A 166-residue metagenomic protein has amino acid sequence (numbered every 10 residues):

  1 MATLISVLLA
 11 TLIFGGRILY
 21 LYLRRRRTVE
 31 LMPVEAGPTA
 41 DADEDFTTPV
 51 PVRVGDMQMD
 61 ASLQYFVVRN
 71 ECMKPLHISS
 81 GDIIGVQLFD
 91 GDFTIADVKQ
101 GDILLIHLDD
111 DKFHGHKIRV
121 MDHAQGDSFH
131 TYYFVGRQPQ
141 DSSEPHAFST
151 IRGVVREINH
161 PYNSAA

Functional and structural regions predicted by a protein language model:
A2-R24: N-terminal signal-anchor transmembrane alpha helix of single-pass membrane proteins, serving as the membrane-anchoring
Y20, R27, D56, V120-D122: Sequence-pattern detector for short linear motifs and compositional/periodic biases rather than a specific fold
Y22-T39: N-terminal topogenic membrane-targeting module
E35, D41, M59-A166: Acidic/glycine-rich C-terminal interaction modules and beta/coil loop segments that lie outside canonical DNA-binding
T39-T47: Glycine- and acidic-residue-rich catalytic/RNA-contacting loop of pseudouridine synthases
T48-P49, A166: Acidic, low-complexity intrinsically disordered regions
P49-M57: Sequence-specific dsDNA recognition surfaces
